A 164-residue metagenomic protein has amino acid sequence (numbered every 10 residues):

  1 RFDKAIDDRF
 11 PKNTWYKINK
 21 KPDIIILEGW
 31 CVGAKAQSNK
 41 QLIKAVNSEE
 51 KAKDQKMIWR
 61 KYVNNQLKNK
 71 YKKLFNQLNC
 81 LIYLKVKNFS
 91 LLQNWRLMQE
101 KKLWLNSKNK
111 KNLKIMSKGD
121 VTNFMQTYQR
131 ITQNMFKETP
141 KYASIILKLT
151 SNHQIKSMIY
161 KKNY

Functional and structural regions predicted by a protein language model:
R1-I43, E50-Q55: ATP-dependent small-molecule kinase phosphotransfer cores that center on conserved nucleotide phosphate-binding segments
C31-Y164: Conserved NTP phosphate-binding and transfer environment spanning the P-loop NTPase/kinase superfamily
